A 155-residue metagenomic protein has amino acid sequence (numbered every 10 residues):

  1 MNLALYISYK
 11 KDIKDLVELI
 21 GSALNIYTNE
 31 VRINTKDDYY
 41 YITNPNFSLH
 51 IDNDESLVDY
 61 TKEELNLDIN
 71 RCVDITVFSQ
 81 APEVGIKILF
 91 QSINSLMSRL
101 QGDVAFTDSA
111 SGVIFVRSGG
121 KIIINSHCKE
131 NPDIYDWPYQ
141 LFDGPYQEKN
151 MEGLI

Functional and structural regions predicted by a protein language model:
M1-D37, E152-I155: Short, extreme N-terminal segment that most often corresponds to the first beta-strand
N2-L16, D74-T76, Q80-D103: Charged, amphipathic alpha-helical segments and their flanking helix caps
A4, D37-Y39, V58, D133 (+2 more regions): Intrinsically disordered, low-complexity segments enriched in small/polar residues
K10-K14, K36, K62, K87 (+3 more regions): Context-gated lysine
E18, E30, E55, E63-E64 (+8 more regions): Glutamate identity and glutamate-enriched acidic tracts
G21-A23, R32, K36, L65 (+4 more regions): Generic preference for flexible, low-structure residues
Y27-E83, V116-G119, N125-S126: Short, intrinsically disordered low-complexity segments
S95-I155: Acidic, proline/glycine-rich low-complexity IDRs
